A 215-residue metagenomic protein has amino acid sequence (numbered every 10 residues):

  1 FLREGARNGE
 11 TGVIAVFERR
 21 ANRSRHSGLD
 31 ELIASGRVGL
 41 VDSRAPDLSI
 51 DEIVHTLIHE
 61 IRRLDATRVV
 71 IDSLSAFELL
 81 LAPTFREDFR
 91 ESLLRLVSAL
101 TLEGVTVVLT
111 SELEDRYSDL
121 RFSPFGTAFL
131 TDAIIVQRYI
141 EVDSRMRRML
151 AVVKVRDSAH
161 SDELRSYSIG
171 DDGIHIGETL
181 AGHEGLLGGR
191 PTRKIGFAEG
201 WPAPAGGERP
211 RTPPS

Functional and structural regions predicted by a protein language model:
F1, R23-S24, T56, G126-L130 (+1 more regions): Alpha-helical scaffold elements adjacent to nucleotide-binding pockets in ATP/GTP-utilizing enzyme cores
F1-R7: Walker A/P-loop NTP-binding motif
N8-P83: Conserved inter-motif catalytic segment of the P-loop NTP-binding fold
E18, G207-S215: Terminal-proximal interaction/regulatory segments of ATP-powered molecular machines
E18-N22, R44-S49, L74-F77, V107 (+5 more regions): Conserved nucleotide-binding/hydrolysis micro-motifs of P-loop NTPases
D30-L32, F125-G126, V142, S166: Short secondary-structure boundary/capping segments
S49-I134, V142-M146: P-loop NTPase motor core
H55, H59-R68, A133, Q137-R209: Conserved P-loop NTPase
